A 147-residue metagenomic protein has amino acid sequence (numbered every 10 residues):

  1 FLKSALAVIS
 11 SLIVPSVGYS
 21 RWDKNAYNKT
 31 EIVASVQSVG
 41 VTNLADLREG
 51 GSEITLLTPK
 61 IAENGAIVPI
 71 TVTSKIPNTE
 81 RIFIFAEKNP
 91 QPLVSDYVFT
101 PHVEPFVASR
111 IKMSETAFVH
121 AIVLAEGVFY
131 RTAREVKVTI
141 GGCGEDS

Functional and structural regions predicted by a protein language model:
L2-S20: N-terminal export signals
R21-E63, S95-Y97: Transition segment at domain starts
L57, P69-K75: Short edge beta-strand/loop segments characteristic of extracellular beta-sandwich folds
K88-M113: An anionic, turn-rich surface loop/hairpin at beta-sheet edges that serves as a generic interaction/coordination patch
S114-F118: Extracellular Ig-like/FN3 beta-sandwich strand-entry sites
E126-T132: Short acidic/polar inter-strand loop motif in beta-rich domains
E135-G141: Short beta-strand edge segments in extracellular beta-sheet folds
